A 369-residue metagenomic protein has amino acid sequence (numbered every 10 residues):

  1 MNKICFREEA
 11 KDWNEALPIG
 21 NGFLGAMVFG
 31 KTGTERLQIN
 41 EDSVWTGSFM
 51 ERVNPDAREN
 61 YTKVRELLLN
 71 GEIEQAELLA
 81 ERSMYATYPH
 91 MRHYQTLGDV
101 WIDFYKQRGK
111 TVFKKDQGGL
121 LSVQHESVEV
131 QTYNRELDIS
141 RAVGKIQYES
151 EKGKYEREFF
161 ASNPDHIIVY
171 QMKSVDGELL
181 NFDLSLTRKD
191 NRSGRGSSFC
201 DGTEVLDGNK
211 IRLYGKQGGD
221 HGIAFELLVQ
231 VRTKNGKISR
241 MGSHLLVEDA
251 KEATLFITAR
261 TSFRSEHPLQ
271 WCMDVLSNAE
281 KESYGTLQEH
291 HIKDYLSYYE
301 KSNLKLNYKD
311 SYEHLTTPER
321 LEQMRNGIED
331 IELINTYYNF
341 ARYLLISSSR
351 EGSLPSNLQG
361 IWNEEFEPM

Functional and structural regions predicted by a protein language model:
M1-M369: Aromatic-residue-lined binding/catalytic grooves and analogous aromatic/hydrophobic interfacial grooves in multimeric
